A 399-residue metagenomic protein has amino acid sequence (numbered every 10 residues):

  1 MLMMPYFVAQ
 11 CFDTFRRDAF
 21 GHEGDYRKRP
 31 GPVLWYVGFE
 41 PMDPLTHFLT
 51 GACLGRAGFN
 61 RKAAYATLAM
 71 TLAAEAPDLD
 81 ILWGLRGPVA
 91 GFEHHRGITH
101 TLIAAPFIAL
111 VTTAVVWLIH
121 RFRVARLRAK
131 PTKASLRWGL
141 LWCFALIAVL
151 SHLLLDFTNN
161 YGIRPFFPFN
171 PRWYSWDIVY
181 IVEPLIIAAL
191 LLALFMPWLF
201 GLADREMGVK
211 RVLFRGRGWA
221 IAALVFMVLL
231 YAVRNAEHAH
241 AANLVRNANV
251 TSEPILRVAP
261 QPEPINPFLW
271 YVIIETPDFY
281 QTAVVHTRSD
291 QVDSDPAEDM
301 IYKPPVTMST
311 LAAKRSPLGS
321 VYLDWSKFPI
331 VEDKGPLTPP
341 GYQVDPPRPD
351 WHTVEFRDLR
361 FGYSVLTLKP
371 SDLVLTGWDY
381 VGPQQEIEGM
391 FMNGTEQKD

Functional and structural regions predicted by a protein language model:
L2-Y6, D13, Y26-H240, L244-P254 (+1 more regions): N-terminal membrane-targeting hydrophobic helices
P254-R257, P264-D399: Extracytosolic and intramembrane catalytic regions of membrane-associated proteins in envelope/secretory systems
